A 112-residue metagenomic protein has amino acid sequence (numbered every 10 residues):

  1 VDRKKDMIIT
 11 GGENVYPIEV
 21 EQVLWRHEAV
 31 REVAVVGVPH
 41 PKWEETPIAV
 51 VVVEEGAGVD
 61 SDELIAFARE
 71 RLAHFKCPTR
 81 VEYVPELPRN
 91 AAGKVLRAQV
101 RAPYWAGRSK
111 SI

Functional and structural regions predicted by a protein language model:
V1-K76, E82-P88, G93-V95, Q99 (+1 more regions): AMP-binding/adenylate-forming catalytic core of the ANL superfamily
A102-I112: Acidic/polar alpha-helix N-cap and adjacent early helical turns within long charge-rich amphipathic helices/linkers
